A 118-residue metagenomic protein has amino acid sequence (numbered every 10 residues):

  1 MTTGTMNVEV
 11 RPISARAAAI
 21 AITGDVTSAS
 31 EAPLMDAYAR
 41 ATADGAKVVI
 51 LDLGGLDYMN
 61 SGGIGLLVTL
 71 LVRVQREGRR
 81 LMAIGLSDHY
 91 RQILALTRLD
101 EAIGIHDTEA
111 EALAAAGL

Functional and structural regions predicted by a protein language model:
M1-A21: Short beta-strand/loop segment at the start of cytosolic alpha/beta domains
S14-A15, G54, A110: Conserved catalytic submotifs in the C-terminal HATPase_c
R16-A17, R80-L81, G85, G117: Long, contiguous secondary-structure blocks with strong helical propensity
D25-I103: Amphipathic alpha-helical interaction surfaces in cytosolic regulatory modules
E31, E109-A110: Residues at or immediately preceding the N-termini of alpha-helices
G104-T108: Short acidic-hydrophobic, aromatic-tinged amphipathic segments that line or gate anion-handling sites
A112-L118: A short, charged, amphipathic alpha-helix used as a generic interaction element across diverse proteins
